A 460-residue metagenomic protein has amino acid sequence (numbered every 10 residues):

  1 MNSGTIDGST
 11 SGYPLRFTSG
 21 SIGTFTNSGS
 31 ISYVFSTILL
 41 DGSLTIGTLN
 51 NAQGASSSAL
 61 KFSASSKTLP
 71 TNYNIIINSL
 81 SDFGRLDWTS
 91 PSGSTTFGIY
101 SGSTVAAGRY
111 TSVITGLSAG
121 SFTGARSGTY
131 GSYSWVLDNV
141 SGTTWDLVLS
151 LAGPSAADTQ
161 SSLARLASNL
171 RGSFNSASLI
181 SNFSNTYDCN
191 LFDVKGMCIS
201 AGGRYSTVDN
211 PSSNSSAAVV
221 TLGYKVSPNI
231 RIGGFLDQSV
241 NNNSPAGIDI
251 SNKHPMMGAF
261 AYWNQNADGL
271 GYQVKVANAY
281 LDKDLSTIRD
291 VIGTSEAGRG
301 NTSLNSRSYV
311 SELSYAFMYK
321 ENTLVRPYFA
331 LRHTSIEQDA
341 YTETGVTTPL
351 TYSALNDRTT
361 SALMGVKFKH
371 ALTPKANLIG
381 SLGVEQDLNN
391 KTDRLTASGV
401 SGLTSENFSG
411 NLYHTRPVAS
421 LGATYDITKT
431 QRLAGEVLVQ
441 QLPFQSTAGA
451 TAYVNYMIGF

Functional and structural regions predicted by a protein language model:
M1, G12-G20, S32-S43, S57-S65 (+1 more regions): Glycine-rich beta-solenoid repeat tracts in large extracellular/virion proteins
M1-D7, G23-S32, G47-A55: Right-handed parallel beta-helix
N2, N27, L49-N51, Y272 (+10 more regions): Polar/charged side chains located within well-ordered beta-strands of beta-rich proteins
S32, S56-K67, S141-D193, N389-F408 (+1 more regions): Primarily extracellular Gram-negative trimeric autotransporter adhesin
K61-G153: Extracellular, surface-exposed repeat/solenoid domains
S155-E321, V325, L438-V439, P443-Q445 (+1 more regions): Outer membrane beta-barrel translocator domains of Type V secretion systems
N242, A246-I248, D282-T302, E337-R358 (+1 more regions): Solvent-exposed, glycine/polar-rich loop segments of beta-barrel outer-membrane systems
G258-A259, Y352-F460: Outer membrane beta-barrel transmembrane domains
